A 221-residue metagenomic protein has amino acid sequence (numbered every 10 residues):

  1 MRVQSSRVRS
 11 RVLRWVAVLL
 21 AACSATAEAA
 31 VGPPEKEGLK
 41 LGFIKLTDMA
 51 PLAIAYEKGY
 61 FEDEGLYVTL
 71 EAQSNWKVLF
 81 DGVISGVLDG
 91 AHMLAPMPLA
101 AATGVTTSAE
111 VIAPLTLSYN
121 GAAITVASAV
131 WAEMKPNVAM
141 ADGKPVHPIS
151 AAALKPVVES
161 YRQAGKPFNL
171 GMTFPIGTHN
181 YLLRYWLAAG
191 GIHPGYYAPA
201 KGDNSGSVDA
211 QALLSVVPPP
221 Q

Functional and structural regions predicted by a protein language model:
M1-K36: Short, low-complexity disordered leader/linker segments with a strong preference for bacterial N-terminal type II
A30-S215: Short, glycine-/small- and polar/acidic-enriched structural segments that line small-molecule recognition paths
P219-Q221: Pocket-lining segment of extracytoplasmic ligand-binding domains
